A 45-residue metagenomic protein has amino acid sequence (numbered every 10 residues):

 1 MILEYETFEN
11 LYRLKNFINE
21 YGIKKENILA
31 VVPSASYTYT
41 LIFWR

Functional and structural regions predicted by a protein language model:
M1, I28-V31, T40: A generic structural signal for ordered secondary structure
M1-E9: Short amphipathic
E9-V31: A short, charged, amphipathic alpha-helix used as a generic interaction element across diverse proteins
Y37-R45: C-terminal edge-of-domain segments
